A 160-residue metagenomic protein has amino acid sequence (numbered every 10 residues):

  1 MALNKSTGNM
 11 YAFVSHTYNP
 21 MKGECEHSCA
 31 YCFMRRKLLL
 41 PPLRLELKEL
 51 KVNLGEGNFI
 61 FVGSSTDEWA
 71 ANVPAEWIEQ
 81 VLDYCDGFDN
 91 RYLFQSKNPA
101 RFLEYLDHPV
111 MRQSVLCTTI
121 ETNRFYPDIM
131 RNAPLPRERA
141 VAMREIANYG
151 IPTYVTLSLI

Functional and structural regions predicted by a protein language model:
M1-F61, D67: N-terminal [4Fe-4S]-dependent radical SAM core
L45-I160: Conserved AdoMet/S-adenosylmethionine-binding subsite of the radical SAM
